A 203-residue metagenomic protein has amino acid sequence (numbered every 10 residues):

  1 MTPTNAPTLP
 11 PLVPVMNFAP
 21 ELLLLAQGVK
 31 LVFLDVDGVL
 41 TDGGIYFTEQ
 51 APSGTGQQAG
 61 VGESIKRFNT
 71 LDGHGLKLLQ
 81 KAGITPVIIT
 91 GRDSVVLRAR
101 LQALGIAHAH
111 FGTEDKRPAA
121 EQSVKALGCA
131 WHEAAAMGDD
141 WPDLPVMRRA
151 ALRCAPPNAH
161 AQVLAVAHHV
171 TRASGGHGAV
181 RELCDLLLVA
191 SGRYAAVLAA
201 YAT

Functional and structural regions predicted by a protein language model:
M1-L34, R193-T203: Non-catalytic pre-domain segments flanking phosphatase-related domains
V15-F18, L22, D72, K116 (+1 more regions): Amphipathic coiled-coil/heptad-repeat helices and related helical stalk/stem segments that mediate oligomerization
L23, G44-L76: Basic, amphipathic juxtamembrane/active-site segments that coordinate anionic phosphate or diphosphate groups
A26-G44, M147, V180: Asp-based phosphoryl-transfer active-site loop
G28-K30, I84, H132-E133: Short coil/turn segments at beta-strand junctions that form active-site/ligand-binding loops
V36, G91-R92, T113, P157-H160: Short secondary-structure boundary segments
P52-S53, G62-N69, A103-L104, H108-H110 (+1 more regions): Mg2+-dependent phosphoryl-transfer enzymes with acidic/Ser/Thr/Gly-rich catalytic loops
G75-R100, F111, M147: Substrate-recognition element of Asp-dependent hydrolases with the DxDx(T/V) motif
